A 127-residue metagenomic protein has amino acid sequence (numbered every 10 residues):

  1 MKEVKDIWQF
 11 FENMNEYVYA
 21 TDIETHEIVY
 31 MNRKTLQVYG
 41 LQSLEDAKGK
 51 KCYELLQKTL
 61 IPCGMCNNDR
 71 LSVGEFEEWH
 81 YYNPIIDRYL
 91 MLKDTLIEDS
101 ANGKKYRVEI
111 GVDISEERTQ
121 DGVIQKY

Functional and structural regions predicted by a protein language model:
M1-H26, M31-L36, Y127: Sensory modules in modular signal-transduction proteins
N13, I23, A47, D87 (+1 more regions): A generic fold-level signal
T21, C66-D69, K93-D94, R107-G111: Polar/charged side chains located within well-ordered beta-strands of beta-rich proteins
T35-A47: PAS/PAS-like sensory domain cap-loop motif
V38-Y39, L55, Q120: Residues that scaffold the ATP/ADP-binding catalytic core of kinase and kinase-like folds
K50, L55-P84: Terminal output helix/cap of sensory domains in signal transduction proteins
V73-E75, W79-K93, E98, G103-K105: Per-ARNT-Sim (PAS) sensory domains and their PAS-associated C-terminal
I97-Y127: Sensory coupling linkers of modular signal transduction proteins
